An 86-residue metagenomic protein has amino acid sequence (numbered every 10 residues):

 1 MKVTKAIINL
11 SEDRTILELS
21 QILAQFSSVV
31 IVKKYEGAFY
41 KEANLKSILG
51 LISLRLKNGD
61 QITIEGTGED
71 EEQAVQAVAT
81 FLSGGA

Functional and structural regions predicted by a protein language model:
M1-A6: Generic N-terminal amphipathic, Lys/Arg-enriched alpha-helix
I7-L54: Compact, glycine-rich, soluble single-domain proteins
K57-A86: C-terminal structural segments of small proteins and small subunits
